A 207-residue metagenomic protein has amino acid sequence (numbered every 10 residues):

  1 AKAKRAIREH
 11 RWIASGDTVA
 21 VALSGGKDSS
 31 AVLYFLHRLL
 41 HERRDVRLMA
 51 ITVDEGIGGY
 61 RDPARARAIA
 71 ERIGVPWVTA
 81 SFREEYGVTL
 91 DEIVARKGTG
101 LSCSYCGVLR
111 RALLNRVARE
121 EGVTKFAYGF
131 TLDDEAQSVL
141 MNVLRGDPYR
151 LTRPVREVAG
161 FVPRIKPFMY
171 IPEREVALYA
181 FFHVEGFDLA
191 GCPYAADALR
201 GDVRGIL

Functional and structural regions predicted by a protein language model:
A1-F161, M169-F182: ATP-dependent adenylation/nucleotidyltransferase module used to activate substrates
I165-P167, A190: Thr-Gly-centered strand-to-loop micro-motif
V176-L207: Substrate-binding/catalytic lobe of Class I Rossmann-like enzymes that use SAM or dcSAM, i.e., the mid-to-C-terminal
